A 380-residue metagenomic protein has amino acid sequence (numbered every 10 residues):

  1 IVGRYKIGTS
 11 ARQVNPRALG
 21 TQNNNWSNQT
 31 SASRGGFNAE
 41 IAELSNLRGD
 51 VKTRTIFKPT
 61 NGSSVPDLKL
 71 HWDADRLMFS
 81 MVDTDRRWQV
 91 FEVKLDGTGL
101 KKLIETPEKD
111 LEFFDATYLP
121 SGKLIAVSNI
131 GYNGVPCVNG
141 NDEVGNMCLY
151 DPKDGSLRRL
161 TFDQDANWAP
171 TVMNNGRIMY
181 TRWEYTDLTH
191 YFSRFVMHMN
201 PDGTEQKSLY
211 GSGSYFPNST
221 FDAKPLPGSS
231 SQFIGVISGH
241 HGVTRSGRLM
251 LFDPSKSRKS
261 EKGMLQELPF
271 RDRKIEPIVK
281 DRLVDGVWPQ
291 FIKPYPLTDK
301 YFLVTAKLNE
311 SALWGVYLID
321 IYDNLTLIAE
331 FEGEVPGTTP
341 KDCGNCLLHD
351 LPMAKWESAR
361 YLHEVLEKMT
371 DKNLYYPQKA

Functional and structural regions predicted by a protein language model:
G3-G36, V82, A126-E143, Y180-R194 (+2 more regions): Short, conserved, GDST-rich strand-edge loop motifs in beta-rich repeat architectures
F37, S64-P66, D73, R86 (+9 more regions): Beta-rich catalytic cores
A39-N46, F91-D96, N141-D154, S193-T204 (+2 more regions): Beta-propeller blade signature
R48-S63, K94-E112, Y150-D165, N200-S219 (+2 more regions): Multi-bladed beta-propeller domains
D73-D75, S121-K123, N175-R177, S230-S231 (+1 more regions): Short coil/turn segments that connect the beta-strands within blades of beta-propeller domains
T181, P225-Y317: Loop/turn-rich, solvent-exposed surfaces of beta-rich toroidal or solenoidal domains
E310, W314-W356: Blade-level signature of beta-propeller repeat domains, shared across WD40, Kelch, NHL, RCC1 and BNR/Asp-box propellers
